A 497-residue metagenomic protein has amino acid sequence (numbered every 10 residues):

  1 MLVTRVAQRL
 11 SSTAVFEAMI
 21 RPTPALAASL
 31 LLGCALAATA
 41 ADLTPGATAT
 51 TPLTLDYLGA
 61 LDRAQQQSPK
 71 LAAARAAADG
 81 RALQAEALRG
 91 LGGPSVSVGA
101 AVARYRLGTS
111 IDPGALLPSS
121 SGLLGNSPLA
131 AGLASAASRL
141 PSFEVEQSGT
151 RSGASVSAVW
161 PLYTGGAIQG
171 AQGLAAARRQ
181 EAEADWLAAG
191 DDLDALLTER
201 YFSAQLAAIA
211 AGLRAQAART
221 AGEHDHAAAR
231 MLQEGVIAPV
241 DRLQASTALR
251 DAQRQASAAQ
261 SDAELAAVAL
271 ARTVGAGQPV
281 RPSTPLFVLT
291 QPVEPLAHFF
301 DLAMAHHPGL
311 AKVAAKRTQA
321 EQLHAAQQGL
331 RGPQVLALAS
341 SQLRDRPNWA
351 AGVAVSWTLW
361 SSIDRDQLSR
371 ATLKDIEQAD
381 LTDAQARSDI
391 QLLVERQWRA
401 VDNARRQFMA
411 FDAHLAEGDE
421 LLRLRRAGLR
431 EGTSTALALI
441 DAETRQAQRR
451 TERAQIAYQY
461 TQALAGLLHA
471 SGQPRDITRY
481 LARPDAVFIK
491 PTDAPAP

Functional and structural regions predicted by a protein language model:
R5-A27: Bacterial N-terminal signal peptides that target proteins for export
A27-A35: Bacterial N-terminal signal peptides
A40-T44, A49, R104-R106, S110 (+2 more regions): Acidic, low-complexity, intrinsically disordered peripheral segments
G46-A60: Regulatory alphaC helix of protein kinase catalytic domains
L55, A85, A184, A188-L302 (+5 more regions): Periplasmic alpha-helical coiled-coil/stalk elements that build and connect Gram-negative outer-membrane
D62-Y163, R272, A276, F300-Q367 (+4 more regions): A small-residue-enriched
A72-A76, R89-G90, V145-R151, L162-G190 (+8 more regions): Sec/SRP-type N-terminal targeting helices
L232-V236, L429-T433, A470: A short glycine-centered flexible hinge/capping loop motif at secondary-structure junctions
